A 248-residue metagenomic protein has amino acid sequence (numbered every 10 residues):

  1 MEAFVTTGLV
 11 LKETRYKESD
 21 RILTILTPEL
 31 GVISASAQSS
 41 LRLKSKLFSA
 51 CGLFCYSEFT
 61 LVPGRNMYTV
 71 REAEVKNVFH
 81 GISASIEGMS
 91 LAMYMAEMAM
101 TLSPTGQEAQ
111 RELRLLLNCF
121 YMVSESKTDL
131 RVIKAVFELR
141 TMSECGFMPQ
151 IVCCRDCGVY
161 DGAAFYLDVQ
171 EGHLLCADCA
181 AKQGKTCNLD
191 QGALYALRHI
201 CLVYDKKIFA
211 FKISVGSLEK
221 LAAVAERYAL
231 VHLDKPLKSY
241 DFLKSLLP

Functional and structural regions predicted by a protein language model:
M1-P248: Non-catalytic alpha-helical scaffolds and adjoining flexible linkers that form interface surfaces for assembly
